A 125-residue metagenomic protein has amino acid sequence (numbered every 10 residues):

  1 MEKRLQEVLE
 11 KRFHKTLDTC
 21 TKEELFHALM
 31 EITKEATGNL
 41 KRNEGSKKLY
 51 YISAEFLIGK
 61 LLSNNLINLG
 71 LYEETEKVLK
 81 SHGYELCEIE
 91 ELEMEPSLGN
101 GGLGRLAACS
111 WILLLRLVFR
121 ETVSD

Functional and structural regions predicted by a protein language model:
M1-D125: A conserved ligand/cofactor-binding region detector
